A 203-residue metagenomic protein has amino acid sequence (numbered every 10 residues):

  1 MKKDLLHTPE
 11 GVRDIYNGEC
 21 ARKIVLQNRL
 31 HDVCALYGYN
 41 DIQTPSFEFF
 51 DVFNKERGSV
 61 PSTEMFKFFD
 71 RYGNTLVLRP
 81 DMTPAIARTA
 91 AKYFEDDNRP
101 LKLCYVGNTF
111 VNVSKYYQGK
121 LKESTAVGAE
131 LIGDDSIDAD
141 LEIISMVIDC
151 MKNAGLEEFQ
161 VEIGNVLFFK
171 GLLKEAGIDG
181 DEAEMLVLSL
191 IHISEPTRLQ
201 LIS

Functional and structural regions predicted by a protein language model:
M1-S194, R198: Extended, charged alpha-beta segments that form solvent-exposed binding/catalytic grooves in nucleic-acid-handling
L201: Cationic, low-complexity basic patches in intrinsically disordered or flexible, solvent-exposed regions
